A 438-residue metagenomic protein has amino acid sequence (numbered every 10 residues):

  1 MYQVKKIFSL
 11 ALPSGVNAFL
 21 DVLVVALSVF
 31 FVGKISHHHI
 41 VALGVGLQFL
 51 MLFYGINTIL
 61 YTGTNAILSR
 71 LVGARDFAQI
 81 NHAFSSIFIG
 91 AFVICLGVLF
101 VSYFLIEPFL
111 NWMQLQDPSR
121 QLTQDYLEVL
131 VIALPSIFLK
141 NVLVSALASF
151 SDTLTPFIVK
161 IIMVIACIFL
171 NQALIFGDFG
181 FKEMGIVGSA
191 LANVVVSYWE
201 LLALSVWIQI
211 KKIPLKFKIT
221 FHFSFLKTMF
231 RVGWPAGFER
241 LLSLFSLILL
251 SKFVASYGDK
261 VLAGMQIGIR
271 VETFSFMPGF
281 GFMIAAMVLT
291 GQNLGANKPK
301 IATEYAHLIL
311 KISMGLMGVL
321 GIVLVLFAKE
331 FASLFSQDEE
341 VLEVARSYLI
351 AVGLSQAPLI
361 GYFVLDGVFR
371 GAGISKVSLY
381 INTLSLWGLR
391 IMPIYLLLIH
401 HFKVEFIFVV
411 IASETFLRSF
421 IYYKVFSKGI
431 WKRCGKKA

Functional and structural regions predicted by a protein language model:
M1-S14, L68-P135, F181-W234, T290-S355 (+1 more regions): Short alpha-helical transmembrane segments in multi-pass integral membrane proteins
F8, V24, L60, V101-L105 (+11 more regions): Residue-level signal for transmembrane alpha-helical positions in Major Facilitator Superfamily
S9-S28, V129, K140, M163 (+4 more regions): Transmembrane helical elements of multi-pass membrane transporters/channels
S14, A18, A26-F30, A66 (+13 more regions): Transmembrane alpha-helix boundary and packing residues in multipass membrane permease domains and related
L23-V41, L110-D117, A173-M184, L241-F274 (+3 more regions): Helix-terminus/linker motif at the lipid-water interface of multi-pass membrane proteins
V29, I40-F100, I137-S151, T155-P156 (+2 more regions): Small-residue-rich hydrophobic transmembrane alpha-helices
V29, S102, S145, N171 (+9 more regions): Structural signal for membrane-spanning alpha-helices in multi-pass inner-membrane proteins, emphasizing helix cores
Y61, L130-S149, P156-V164, S189-S205 (+4 more regions): Short runs within selected transmembrane alpha-helices of multi-pass transporters and secretion channels
